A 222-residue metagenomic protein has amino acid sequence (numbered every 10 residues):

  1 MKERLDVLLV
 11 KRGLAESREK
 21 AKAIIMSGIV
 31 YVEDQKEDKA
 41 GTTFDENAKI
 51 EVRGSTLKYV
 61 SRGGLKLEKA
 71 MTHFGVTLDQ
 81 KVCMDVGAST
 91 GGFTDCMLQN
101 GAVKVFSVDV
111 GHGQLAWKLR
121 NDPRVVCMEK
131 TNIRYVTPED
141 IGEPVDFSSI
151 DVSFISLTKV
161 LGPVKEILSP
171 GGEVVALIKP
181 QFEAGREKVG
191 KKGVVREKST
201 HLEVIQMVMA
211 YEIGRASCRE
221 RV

Functional and structural regions predicted by a protein language model:
M1-A48, V82: A basic, amphipathic helix-loop patch mediating RNA/tRNA/ribosome contacts
D79-S89, M97: Conserved class I S-adenosyl-L-methionine
S89, F93-T94, G111: Residues at the N-terminus of the alpha-helix immediately C-terminal to the conserved SAM/SAH-binding loop
C96-K104: Conserved S-adenosyl-L-methionine
F106-K159: S-adenosyl-L-methionine
T158-V175: A short glycine-rich, Lys/Arg-flanked "PGG" loop and its adjoining helix->strand segment in the class I
G171-G185: Conserved beta-strand signature within the Rossmann-like core of class I S-adenosyl-L-methionine
A216-V222: Conserved small/polar residues in nucleotide/adenosyl-binding loops
